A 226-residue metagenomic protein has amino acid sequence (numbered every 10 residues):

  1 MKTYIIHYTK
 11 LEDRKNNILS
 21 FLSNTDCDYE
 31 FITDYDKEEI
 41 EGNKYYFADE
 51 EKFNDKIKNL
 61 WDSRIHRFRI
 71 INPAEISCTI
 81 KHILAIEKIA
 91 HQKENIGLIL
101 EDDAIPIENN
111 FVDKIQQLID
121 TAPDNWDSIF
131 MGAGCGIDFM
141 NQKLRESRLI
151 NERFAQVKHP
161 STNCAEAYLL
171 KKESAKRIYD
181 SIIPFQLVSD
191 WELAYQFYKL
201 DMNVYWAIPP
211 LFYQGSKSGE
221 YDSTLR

Functional and structural regions predicted by a protein language model:
M1-L100, A104-R226: An acidic/histidine-cluster motif and surrounding catalytic segment that typifies divalent-metal-assisted enzyme active
